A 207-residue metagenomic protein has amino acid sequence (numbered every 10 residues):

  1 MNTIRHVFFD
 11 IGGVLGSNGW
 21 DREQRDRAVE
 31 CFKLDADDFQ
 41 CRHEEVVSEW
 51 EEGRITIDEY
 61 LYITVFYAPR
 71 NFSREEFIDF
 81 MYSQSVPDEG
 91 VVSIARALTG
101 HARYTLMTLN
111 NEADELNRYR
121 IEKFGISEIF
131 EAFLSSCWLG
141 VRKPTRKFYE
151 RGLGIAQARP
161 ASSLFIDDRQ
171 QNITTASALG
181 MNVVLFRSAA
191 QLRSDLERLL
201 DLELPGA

Functional and structural regions predicted by a protein language model:
M1-I4, A113-D114, R118-A207: Asp-based, Mg2+/Mn2+-dependent phosphohydrolase catalytic module
M1-R42, L179: Active-site neighborhood of HAD-like aspartate-dependent phosphohydrolases
D10-G13, G53, L98, T108 (+2 more regions): Generic structural signal for small/hydrophobic residues in well-ordered secondary structure, especially within
E23-R27, E45, E59, I63 (+9 more regions): Alpha-helical elements of Rossmann-like donor-binding domains used by nucleotide-donor carbohydrate transfer enzymes
F32-H43, P69-D79, L202-A207: Short, surface-exposed acidic
S48-I78: A metal-dependent, Asp-based hydrolase signature
F66, R74-M107, R118, R146 (+1 more regions): Short, acidic loop-to-helix structural element flanking the phosphoryl-transfer center in phosphate-processing enzymes
